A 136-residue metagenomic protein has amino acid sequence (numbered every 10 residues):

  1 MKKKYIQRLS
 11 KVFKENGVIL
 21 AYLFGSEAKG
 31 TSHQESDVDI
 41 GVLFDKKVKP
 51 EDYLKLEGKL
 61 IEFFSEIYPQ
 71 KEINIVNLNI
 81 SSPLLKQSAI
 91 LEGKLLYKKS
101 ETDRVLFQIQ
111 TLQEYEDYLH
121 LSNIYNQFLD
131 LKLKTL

Functional and structural regions predicted by a protein language model:
M1-L20, A28-G30, Q34, P50-L136: Catalytic core of pol beta-like nucleotidyltransferases
S36-V38: Conserved loop-to-beta-strand segment in the C-terminal subdomain of adenylate-forming
G41-L43: Short hydrophobic/aromatic beta-strand micro-patches that form the beta-sheet surface supporting nucleotide- or nucleic
